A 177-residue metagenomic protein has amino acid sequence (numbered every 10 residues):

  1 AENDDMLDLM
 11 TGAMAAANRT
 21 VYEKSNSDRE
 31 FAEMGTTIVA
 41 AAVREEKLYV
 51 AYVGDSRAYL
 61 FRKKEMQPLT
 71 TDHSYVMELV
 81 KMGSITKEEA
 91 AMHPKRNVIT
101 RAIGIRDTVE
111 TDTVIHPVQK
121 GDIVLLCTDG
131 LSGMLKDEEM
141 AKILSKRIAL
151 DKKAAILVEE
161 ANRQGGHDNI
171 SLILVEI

Functional and structural regions predicted by a protein language model:
A1-I177: PP2C/PPM-type serine/threonine phosphatase catalytic domain
